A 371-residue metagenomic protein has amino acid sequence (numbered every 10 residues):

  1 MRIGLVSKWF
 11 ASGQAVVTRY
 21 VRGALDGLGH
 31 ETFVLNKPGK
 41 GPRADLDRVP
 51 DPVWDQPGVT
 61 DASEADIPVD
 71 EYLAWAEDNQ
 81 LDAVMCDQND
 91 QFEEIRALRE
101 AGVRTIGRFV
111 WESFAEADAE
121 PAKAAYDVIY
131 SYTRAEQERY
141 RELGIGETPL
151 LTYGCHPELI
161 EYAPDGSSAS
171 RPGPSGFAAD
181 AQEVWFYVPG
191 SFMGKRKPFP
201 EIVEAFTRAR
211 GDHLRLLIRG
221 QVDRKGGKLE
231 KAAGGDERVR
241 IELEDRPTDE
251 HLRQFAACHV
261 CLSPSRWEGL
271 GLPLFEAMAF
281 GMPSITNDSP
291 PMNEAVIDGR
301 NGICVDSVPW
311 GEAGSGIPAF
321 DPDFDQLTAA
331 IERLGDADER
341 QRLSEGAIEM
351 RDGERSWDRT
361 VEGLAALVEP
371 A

Functional and structural regions predicted by a protein language model:
V6, S175-K197, V203-F206, L217: Conserved donor-binding/catalytic core segment of Leloir-type glycosyltransferases
C86-Q91: Short His-centered aromatic/hydrophobic patch
A117-A119, R141-E142, G154-Q182: Acidic anion/phosphate-binding donor-loop and adjacent secondary structure in glycosyltransferase catalytic cores
D127-A163: Donor nucleotide-sugar binding/catalytic pocket of nucleotide-sugar-dependent glycosyltransferases
G227-L252: Nucleotide-activated donor-binding/catalytic signature segment of Leloir-type glycosyltransferases, i.e., the conserved
R266: Aromatic "clamp/platform" in nucleotide-sugar-dependent glycosyltransferases that forms part of the donor/acceptor
P283-T286, N293-V296, I303-C304: Short hydrophobic beta-strand element within catalytic cores of glycosyltransferases and related nucleotide-activated
P322-D325, G335-V368: A charged, aromatic-enriched C-terminal amphipathic alpha-helix characteristic of glycosyltransferases across folds
